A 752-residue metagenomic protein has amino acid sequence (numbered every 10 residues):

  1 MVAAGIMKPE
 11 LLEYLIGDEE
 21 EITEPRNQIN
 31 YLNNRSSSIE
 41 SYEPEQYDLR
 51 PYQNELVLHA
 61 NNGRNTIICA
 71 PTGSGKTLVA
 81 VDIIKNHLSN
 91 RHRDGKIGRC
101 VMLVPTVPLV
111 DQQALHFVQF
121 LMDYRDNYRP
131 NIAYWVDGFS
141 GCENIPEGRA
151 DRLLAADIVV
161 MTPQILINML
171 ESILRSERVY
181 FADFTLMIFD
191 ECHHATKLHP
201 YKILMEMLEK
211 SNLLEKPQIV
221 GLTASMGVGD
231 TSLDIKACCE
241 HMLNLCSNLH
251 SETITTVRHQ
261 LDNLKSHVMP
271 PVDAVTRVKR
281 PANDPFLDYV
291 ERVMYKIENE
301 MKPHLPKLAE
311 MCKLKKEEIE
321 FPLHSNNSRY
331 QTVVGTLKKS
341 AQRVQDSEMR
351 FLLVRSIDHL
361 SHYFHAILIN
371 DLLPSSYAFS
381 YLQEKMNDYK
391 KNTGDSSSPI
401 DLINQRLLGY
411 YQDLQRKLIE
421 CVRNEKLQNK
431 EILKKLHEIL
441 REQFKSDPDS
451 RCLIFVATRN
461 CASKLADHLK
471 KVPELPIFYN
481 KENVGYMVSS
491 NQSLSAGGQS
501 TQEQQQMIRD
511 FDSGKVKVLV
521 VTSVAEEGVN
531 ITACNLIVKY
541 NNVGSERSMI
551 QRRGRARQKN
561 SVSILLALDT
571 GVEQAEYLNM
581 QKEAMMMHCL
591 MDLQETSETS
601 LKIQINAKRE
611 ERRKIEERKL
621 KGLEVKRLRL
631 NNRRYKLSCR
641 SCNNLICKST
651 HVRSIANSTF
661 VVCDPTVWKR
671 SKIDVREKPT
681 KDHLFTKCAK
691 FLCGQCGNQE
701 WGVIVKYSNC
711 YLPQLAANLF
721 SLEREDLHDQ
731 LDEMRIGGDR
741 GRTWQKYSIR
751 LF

Functional and structural regions predicted by a protein language model:
I22, Y52, L204, K236-C239 (+3 more regions): Helicase motor interdomain insertion/brace
I22-C69: Conserved pre-motif I regulatory segment
L58-N65, S74-G95, H116, E206-E209: Walker A/P-loop NTP-binding motif
T77-D82, N86, G95-Q119, I165-I167 (+2 more regions): Conserved Walker A/P-loop ATP-binding site and its immediately adjacent core in helicase/helicase-like ATPase domains
L109-F139, M242, H468, L475-P476: Conserved helix-turn-beta segment of the N-terminal RecA-like "Helicase ATP-binding" lobe in SF1/SF2 helicases
E143-L153, E171, R451-F455, C461-D467 (+1 more regions): Conserved helicase ATPase core of P-loop NTP-dependent helicases/translocases
V159, P163-I167, L174-V220, A224: SF2 helicase catalytic motif II
Q551-E583: Conserved segment of the helicase C-terminal RecA-like domain
